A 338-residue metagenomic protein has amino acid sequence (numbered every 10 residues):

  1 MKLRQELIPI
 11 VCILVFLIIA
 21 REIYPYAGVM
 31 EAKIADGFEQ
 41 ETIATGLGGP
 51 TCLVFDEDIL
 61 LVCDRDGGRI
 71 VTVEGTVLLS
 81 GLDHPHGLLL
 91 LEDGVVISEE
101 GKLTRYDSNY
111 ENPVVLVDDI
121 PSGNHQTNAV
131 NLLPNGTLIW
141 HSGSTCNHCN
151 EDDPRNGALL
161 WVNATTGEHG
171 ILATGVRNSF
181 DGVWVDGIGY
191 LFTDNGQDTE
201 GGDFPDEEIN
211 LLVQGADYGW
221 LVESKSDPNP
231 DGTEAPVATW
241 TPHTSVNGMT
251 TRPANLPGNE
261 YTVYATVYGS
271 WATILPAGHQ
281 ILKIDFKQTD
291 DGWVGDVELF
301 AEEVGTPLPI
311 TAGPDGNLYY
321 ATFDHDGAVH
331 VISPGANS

Functional and structural regions predicted by a protein language model:
M1-I13: N-terminal Sec-pathway targeting helices
R21-I34, T127, S144-H148, P154-G167 (+4 more regions): Beta-propeller domain segments
E31-T45, L53, L60: An edge-strand/N-cap motif at the start of beta-rich repeat modules
Q40-T45, E74-S80, P113-I120, G167-A173 (+2 more regions): A short beta-strand motif characteristic of beta-propeller blades
G46-E57, G81-E100, P121-T137, T174-G189 (+2 more regions): Beta-rich, blade/repeat-based domains predominating in secreted/periplasmic proteins but also intracellular
L61-C63, I97-S98, I139-H141, L191-D194 (+2 more regions): Residue position within the beta-strands of beta-propeller blades
L61-T76: Beta-propeller domains
G101-L133, H141-S144: Asp-box/WD-like beta-propeller blade repeats and closely related beta-sheet repeat scaffolds
